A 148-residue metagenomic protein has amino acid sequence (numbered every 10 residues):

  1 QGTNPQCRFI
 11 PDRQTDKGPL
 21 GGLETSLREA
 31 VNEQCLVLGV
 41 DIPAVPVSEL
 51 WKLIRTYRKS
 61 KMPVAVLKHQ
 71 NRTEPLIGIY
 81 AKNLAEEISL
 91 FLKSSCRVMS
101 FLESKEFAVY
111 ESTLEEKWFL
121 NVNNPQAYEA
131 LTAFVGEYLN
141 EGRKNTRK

Functional and structural regions predicted by a protein language model:
Q1-C96, S100-N121, P125-L139: Nucleotide and nucleotide-moiety/phosphate-recognizing core
N140-K148: ER/Golgi luminal nucleotide-sugar-dependent glycosyltransferases, focusing on the catalytic module
